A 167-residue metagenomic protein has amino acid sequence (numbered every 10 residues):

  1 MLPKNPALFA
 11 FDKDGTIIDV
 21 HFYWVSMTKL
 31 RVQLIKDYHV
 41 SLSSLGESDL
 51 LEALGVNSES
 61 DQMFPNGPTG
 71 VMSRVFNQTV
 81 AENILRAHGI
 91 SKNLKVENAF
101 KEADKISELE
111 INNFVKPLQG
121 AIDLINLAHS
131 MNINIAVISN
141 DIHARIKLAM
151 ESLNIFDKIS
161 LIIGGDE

Functional and structural regions predicted by a protein language model:
K4-Q119, M131, K147: N-terminal helical cap/lid subdomain that shapes the substrate entry/recognition surface in HAD-like hydrolases
N112-P117, I122, A136-E167: Substrate-recognition "cap/lid" segment bordering the active-site pocket of phosphatases
